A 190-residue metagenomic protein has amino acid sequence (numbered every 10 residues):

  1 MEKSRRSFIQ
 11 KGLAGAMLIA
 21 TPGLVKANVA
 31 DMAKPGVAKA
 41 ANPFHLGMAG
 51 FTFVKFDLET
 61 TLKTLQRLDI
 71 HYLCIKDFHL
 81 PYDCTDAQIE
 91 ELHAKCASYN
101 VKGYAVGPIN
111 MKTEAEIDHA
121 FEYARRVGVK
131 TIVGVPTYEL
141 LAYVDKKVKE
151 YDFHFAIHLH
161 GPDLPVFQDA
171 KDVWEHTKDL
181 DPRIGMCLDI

Functional and structural regions predicted by a protein language model:
M1-I19: N-terminal secretory signal peptides and thylakoid transit peptides that target proteins across membranes
L24-K55, K63-T64: C-terminal segment of N-terminal export signals and the immediately downstream linker at the start of the mature
G47-G50, Y104-G107, T131-G134, I157-L159 (+1 more regions): Short catalytic-loop micro-motif centered on adjacent basic/acidic residues
M48, L65, C96, A124 (+2 more regions): Conserved, mostly hydrophobic/aromatic
V54-L65, T113-Y123: Short, acidic/polar
L58, L140-A142, V173: Short, well-ordered alpha-helical microsegments
H71-H154: Structural motif corresponding to the early beta-alpha repeats
Y151-I190: Acidic/histidine-rich catalytic cores of soluble enzymes
